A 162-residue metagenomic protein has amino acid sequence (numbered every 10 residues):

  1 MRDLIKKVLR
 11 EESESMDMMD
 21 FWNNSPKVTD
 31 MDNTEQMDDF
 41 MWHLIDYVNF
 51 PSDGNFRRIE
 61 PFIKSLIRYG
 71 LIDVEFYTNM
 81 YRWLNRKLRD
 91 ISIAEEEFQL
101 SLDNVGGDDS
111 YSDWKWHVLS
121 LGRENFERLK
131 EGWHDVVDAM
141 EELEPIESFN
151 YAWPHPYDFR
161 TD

Functional and structural regions predicted by a protein language model:
M1-M16: Protein-protein interaction and targeting regions used for scaffolding, dimerization, and localization
E12-S13, D30-M31, S101-V105: Alpha-helical interaction segments
D17-R86, D90: N-terminal domain-onset segments
P61-E144: Core of folded catalytic or high-affinity ligand/protein-binding domains in predominantly eukaryotic proteins
H134-D138, I146-A152, R160: Charged interaction scaffolds used for protein-protein
